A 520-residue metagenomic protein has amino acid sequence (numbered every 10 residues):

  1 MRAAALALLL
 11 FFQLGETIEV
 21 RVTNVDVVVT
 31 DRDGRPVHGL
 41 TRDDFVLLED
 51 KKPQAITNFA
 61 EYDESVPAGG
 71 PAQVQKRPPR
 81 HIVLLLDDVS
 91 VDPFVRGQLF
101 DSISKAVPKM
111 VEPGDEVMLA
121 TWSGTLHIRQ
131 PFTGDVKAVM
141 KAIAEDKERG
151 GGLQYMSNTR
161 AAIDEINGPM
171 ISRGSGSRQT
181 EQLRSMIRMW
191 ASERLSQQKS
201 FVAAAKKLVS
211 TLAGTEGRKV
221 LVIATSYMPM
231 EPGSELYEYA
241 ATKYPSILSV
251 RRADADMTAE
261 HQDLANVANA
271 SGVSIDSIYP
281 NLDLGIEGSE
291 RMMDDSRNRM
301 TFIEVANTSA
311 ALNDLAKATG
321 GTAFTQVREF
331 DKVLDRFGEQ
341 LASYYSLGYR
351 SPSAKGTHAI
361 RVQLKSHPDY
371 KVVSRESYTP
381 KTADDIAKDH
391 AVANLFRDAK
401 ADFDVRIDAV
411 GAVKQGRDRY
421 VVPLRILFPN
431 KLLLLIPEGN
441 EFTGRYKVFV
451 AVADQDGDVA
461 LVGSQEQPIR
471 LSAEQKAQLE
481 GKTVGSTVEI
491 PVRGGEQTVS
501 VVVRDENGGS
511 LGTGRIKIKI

Functional and structural regions predicted by a protein language model:
R2-A3, I520: C-terminal end-of-chain detector
A3-Q13: Sec-dependent N-terminal signal peptides
F12-I520: Scaffold/interface architecture of coatomer-like assemblies
